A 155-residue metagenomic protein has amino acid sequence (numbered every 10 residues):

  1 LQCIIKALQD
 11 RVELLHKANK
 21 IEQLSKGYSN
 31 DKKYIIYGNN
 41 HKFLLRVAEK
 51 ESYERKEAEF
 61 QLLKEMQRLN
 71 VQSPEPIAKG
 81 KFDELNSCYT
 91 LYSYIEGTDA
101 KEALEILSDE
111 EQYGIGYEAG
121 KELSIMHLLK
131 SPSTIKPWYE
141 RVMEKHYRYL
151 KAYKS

Functional and structural regions predicted by a protein language model:
L1-H16, Y117, I125-S155: An alpha-helical support segment within catalytic cores of ATP-dependent transferases
E22-E140: ATP-binding pocket architecture of kinase catalytic cores
